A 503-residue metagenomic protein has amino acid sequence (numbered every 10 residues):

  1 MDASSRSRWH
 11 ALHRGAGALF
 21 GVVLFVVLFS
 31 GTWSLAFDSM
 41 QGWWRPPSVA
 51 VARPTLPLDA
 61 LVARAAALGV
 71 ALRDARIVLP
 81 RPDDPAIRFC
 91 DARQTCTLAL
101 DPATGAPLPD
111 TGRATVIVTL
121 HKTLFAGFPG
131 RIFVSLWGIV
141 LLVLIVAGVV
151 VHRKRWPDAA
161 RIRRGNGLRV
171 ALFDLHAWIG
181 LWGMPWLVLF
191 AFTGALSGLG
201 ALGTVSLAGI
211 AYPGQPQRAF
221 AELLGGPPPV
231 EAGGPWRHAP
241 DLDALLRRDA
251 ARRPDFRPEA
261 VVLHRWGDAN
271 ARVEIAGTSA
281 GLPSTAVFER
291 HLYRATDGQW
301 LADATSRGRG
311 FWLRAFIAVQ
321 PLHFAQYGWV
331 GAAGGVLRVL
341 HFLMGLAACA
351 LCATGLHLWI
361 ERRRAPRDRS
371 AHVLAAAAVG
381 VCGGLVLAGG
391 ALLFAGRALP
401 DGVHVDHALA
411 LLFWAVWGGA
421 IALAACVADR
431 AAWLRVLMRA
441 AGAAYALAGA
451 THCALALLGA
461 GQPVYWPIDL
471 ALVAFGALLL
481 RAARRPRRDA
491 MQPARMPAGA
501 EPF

Functional and structural regions predicted by a protein language model:
M1-F503: Conserved histidines in hydrophobic membrane contexts and catalytic metal-binding motifs
